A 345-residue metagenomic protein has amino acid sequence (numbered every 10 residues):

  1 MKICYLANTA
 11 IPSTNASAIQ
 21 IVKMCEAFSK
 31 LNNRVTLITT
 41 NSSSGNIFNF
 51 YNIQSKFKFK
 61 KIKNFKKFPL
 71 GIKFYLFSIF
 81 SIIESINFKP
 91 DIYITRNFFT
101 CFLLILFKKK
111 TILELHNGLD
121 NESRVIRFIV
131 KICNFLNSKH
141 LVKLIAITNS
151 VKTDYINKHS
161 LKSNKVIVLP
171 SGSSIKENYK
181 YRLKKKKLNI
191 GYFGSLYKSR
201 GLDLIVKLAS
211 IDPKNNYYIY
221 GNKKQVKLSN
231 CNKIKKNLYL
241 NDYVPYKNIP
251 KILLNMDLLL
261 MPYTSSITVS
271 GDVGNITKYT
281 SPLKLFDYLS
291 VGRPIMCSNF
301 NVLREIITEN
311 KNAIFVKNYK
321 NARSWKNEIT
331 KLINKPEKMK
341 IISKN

Functional and structural regions predicted by a protein language model:
M1-G45, F88, L161, P170 (+2 more regions): N-terminal subdomain of nucleotide-sugar transferases
C4-L6, I145, S173, R182-R200 (+2 more regions): Conserved donor-binding/catalytic core segment of Leloir-type glycosyltransferases
A7-N15, A27-L76, V151-K152, I156 (+3 more regions): N-terminal strand-loop element at the rim of the active site of nucleotide-sugar-dependent glycosyltransferases
K23-E26, I79-I86, F102, L106 (+3 more regions): Membrane-proximal helix-turn-helix segments that form the acceptor-binding/catalytic region of lipid-linked
T39, H116, F135, K139-Y179: Donor nucleotide-sugar binding/catalytic pocket of nucleotide-sugar-dependent glycosyltransferases
R200, P245-L254, L259-D287, C297-E305: Nucleotide-sugar-dependent
Y218-G221, K227-L258, T268-V269, K311: Nucleotide-activated donor-binding/catalytic signature segment of Leloir-type glycosyltransferases, i.e., the conserved
L283, R304-T330: Change "using UDP/GDP/dTDP sugars" to "using nucleotide sugars
